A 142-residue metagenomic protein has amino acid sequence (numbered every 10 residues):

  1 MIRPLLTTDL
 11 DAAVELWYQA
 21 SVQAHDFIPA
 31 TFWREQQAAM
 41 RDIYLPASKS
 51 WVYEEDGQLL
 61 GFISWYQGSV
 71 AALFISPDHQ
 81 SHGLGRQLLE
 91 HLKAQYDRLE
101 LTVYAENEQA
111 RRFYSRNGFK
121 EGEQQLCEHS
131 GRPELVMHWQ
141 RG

Functional and structural regions predicted by a protein language model:
M1-T8, W139-G142: Conserved N-terminal entry element of GNAT/NAT acetyltransferase domains
L10, E15-M40: Conserved GNAT-fold acetyl-CoA-binding loop/helix
R41-V52, S69, P133: A short helix-loop-beta-strand connector motif used in the catalytic cores of GNAT acetyltransferases and, in some
K49-G61: Conserved beta-hairpin
Y66, V70-Q80, Y104: A short, internal acetyl-CoA/4′-phosphopantetheine-binding micro-motif in the GNAT/acyltransferase core
H79, G83-H91: Conserved acetyl-CoA pyrophosphate-binding loop and the N-cap/start of the following alpha-helix in GNAT-like
A94-E106: Conserved GNAT acetyl-CoA-binding A-motif
T102-Y104, K120-V136: Conserved catalytic-core motifs of GNAT/GCN5-like acyltransferases
